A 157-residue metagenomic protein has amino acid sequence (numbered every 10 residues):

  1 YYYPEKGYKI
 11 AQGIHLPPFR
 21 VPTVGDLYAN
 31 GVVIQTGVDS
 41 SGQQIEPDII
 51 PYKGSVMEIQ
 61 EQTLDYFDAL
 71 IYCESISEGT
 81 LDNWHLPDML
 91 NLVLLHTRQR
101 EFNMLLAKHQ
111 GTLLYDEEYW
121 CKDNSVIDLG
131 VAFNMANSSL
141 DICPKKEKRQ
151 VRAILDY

Functional and structural regions predicted by a protein language model:
Y1-W84, L129-G130, K148-I154: Extracellular adhesion/carbohydrate-recognition regions
F67-N83, M89-I142, I154-Y157: An exposed tryptophan-centered "aromatic clamp" motif
